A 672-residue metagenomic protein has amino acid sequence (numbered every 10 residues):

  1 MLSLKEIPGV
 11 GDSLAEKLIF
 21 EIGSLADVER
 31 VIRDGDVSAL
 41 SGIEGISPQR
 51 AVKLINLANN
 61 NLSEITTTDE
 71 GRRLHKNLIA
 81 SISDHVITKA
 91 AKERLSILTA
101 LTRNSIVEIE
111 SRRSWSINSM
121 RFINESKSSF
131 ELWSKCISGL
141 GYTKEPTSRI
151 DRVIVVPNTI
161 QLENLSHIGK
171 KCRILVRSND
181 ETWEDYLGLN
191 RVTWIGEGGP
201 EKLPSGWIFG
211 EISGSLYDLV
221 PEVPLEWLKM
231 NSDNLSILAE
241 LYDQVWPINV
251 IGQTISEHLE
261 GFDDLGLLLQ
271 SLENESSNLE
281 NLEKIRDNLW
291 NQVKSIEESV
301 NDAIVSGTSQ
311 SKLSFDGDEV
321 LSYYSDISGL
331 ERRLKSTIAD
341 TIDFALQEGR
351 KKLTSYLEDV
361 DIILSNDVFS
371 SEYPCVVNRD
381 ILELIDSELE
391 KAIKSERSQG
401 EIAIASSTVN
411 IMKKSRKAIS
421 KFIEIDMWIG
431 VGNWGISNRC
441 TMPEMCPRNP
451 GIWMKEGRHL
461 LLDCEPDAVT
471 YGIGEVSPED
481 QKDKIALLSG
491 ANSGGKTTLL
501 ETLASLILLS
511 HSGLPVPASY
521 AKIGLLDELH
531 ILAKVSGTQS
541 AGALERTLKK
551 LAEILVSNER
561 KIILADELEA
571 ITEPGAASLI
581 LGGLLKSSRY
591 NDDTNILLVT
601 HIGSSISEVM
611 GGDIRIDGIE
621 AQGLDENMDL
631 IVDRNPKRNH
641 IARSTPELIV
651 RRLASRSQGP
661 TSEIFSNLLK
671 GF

Functional and structural regions predicted by a protein language model:
M1-P8, E16, A26-E44, V52-I55: Extended, structured, electrostatic nucleic-acid-contact surfaces
L2-S3, F20-G23, N59-P221, L225-L228 (+2 more regions): Alpha-helical coupling/stalk and coiled-coil linker elements that connect catalytic or binding modules and transmit
D12-L14, S63: Basic, polar low-complexity surface loops/patches
L18-G23, E44, A58-N61, I429 (+3 more regions): Generic structural signal for hydrophobic core residues of well-folded globular domains
V28, N410-K413, K637: Short acidic, glycine/proline-enriched loop segments that cap or flank alpha-helices
N438, P450-F672: ATPase nucleotide-binding head domains, primarily ABC-like/P-loop NTPase cores
